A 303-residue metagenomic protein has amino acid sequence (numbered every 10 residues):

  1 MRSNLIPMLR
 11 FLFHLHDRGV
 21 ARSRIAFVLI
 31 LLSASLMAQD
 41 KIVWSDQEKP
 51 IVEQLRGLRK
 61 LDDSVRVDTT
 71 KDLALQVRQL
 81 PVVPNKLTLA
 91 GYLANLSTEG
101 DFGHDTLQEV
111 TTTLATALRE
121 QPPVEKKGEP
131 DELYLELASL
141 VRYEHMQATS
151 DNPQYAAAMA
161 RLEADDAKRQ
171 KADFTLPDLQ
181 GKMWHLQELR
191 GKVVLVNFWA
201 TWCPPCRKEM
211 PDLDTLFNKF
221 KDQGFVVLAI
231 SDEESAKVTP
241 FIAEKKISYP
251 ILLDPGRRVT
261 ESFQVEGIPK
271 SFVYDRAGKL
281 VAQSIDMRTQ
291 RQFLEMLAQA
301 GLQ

Functional and structural regions predicted by a protein language model:
R24-S35: Bacterial N-terminal signal peptides
Q39-D72, Q79: Immediate post-signal-peptide N-terminus of mature secreted/exported proteins
K127-D173, L189-R190: N-proximal helix/coil linker or "cap" segments that precede and/or mark the start of modular domains
T175-V194: A short beta-strand-turn-helix
K192-V194, F198-W202, E234, G267: Short pre-active-site segment immediately N-terminal to redox-active cysteine/selenocysteine motifs in thiol-based
F198-T215: Conserved redox-active cysteine motifs that mediate thiol-disulfide chemistry, especially di-cysteine Cys-X(1-2)-Cys
Q223-A236, Y249-G256: Thiol-based oxidoreductase modules, predominantly thioredoxin-like and allied folds used for disulfide exchange
P240-S248, L253-Q299: Thiol/disulfide oxidoreductase modules built on the thioredoxin-like
